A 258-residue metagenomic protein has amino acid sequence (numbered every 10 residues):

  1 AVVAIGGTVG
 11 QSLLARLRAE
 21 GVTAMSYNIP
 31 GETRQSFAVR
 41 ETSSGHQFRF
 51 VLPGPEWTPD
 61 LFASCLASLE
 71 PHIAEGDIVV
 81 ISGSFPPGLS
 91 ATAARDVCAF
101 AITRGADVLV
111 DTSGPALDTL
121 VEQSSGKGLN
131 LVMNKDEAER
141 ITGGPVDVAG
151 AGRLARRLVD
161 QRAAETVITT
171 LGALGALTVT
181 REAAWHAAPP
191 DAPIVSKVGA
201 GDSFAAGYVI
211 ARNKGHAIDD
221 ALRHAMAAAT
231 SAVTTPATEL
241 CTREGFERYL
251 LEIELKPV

Functional and structural regions predicted by a protein language model:
A1, G21-Y27, K127-K135, W185-D191: Short hydrophobic/aromatic-enriched beta-strand-loop microsegments
A1-R34, E252-L255: Substrate-binding N-lobe of the ribokinase-like
V3-A4, N28-I29, A38-R40, R49-P53 (+3 more regions): Short beta-strand segments
T23, D107, A217: Residue-level detector of anion-binding/catalytic polar loops
A38-E75: Conserved phosphate-binding/catalytic loop of the ribokinase/pfkB sugar-kinase fold
I73-P86: Short acidic, glycine-rich surface-loop motifs adjacent to enzyme active sites
T92-E182: Conserved phosphate/ATP/ADP-binding segment of small-molecule kinases
D118, E122, A149-V258: Conserved phosphate-binding/catalytic region of the ribokinase-like
